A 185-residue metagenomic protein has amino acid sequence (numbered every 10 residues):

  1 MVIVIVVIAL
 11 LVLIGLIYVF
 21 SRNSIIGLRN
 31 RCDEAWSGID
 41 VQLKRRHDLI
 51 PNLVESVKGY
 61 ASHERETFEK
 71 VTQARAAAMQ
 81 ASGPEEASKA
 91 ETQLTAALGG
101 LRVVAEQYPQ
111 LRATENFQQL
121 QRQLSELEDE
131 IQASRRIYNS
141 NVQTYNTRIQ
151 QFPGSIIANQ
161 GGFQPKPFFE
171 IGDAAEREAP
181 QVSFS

Functional and structural regions predicted by a protein language model:
M1-S185: A helix-centric hydrophobic-segment signal that preferentially recognizes long, alpha-helical stretches used
